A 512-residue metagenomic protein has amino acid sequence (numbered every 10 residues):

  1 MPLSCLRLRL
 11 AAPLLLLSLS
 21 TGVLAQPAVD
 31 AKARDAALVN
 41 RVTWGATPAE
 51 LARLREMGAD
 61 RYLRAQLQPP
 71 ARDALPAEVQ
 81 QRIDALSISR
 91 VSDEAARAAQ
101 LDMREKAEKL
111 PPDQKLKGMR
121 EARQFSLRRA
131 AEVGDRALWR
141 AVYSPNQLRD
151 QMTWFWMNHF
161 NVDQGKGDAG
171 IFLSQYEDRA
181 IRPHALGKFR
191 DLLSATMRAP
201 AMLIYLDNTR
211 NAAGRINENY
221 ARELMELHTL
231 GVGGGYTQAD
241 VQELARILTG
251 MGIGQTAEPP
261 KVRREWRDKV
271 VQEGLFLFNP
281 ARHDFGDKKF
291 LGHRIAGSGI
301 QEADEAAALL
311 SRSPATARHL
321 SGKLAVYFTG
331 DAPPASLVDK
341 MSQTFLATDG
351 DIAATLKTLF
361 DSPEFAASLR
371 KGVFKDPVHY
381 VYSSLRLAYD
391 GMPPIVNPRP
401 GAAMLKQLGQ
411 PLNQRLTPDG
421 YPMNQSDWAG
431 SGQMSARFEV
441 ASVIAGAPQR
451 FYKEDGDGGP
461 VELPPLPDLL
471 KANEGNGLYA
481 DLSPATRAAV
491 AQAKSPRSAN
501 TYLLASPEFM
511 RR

Functional and structural regions predicted by a protein language model:
M1-R7: N-terminal secretory signal peptides that target proteins for export/translocation
R9-G22: Bacterial N-terminal signal peptides
V23-P27: Boundary at the C-terminal end of the N-terminal hydrophobic targeting segment
A28-E50, Q80, D84-A85, S313 (+2 more regions): Flexible, low-complexity segments enriched for small/polar residues
A36, A131-D135, R149-T153, S194-A199 (+3 more regions): Solvent-exposed, amphipathic alpha-helical "stalk/arm" or coiled-coil-like segments used as scaffolds
T43-T47, A71, F160, Q164 (+4 more regions): Short alpha-helix boundary/capping elements
P48-H159, D163-Q175, A180-R182: N-terminal accessory alpha/beta regions
K115-G118, S126, V133-G134, A169-P400: Active-site substrate-binding loop specific to GH73 endo-beta-N-acetylglucosaminidase modules in bacterial autolysins
